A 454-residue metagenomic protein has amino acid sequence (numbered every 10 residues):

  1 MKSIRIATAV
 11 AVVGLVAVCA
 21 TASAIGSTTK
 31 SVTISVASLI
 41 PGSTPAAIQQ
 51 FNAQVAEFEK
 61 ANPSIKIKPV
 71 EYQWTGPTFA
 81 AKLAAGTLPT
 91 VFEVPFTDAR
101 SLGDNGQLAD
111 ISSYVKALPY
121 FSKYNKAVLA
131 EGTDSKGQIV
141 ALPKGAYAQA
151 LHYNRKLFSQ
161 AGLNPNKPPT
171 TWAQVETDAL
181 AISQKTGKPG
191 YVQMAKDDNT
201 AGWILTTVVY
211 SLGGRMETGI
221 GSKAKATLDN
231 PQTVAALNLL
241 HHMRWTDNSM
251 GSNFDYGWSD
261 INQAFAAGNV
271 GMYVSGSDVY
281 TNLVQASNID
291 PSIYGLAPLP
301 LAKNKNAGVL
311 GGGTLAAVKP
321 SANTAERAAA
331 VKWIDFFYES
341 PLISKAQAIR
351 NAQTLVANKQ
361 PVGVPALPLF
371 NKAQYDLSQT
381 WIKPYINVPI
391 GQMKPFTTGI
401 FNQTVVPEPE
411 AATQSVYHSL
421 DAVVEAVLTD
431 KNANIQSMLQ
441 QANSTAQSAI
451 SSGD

Functional and structural regions predicted by a protein language model:
S3-A9, A17-N105, K116-Y120, P165 (+3 more regions): Conserved N-terminal structural module of periplasmic/extracytoplasmic solute-binding proteins
V70-T78, T170-E176, S252-A266: Short helix-initiation/N-cap motifs at beta->coil->alpha
K82, A109-Y124, P168-T170, Y191 (+5 more regions): Short, solvent-exposed loop/beta-turn-alpha elements that line the ligand-binding surface or hinge of extracytoplasmic
T90-E93, G271-G276: Paired acidic/hydrophobic, glycine-rich loop segments that form the ligand-binding mouth/hinge of periplasmic-binding
F96-A150, E176, I204, V208-S211 (+1 more regions): Hinge/lid segment of periplasmic solute-binding proteins
S135-K144, Q149, A173-A226, Q232 (+1 more regions): Extracytoplasmic/periplasmic solute-binding protein
D178-A181, S222-F254, G295, L299: Glycine-centered hinge/linker elements that transmit conformational signals in sensory and ligand-binding systems
V279-D290, N304-L310, A316-H418: C-terminal lobe and pocket-closing loops of periplasmic/extracytoplasmic Venus-flytrap solute-binding proteins
